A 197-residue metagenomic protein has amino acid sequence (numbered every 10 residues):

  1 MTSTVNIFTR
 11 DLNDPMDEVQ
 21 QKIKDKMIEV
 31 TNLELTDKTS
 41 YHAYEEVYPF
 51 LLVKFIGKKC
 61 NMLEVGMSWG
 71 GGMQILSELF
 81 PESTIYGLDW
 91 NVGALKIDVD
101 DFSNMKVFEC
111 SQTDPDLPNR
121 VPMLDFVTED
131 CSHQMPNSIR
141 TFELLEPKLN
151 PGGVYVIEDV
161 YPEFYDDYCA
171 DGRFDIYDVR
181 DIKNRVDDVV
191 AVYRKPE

Functional and structural regions predicted by a protein language model:
M1-I157, Y161-E197: A short alpha-helical cap/connector motif
